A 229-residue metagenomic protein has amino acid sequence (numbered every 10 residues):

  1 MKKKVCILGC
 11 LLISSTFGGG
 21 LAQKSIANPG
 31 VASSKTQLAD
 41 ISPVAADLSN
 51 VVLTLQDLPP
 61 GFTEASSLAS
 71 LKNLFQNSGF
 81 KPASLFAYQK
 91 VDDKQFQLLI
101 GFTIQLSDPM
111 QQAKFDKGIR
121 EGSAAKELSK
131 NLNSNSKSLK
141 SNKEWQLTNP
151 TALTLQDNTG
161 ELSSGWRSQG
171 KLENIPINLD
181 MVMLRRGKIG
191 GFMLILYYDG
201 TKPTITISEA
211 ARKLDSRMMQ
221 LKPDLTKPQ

Functional and structural regions predicted by a protein language model:
M1-L8: Bacterial N-terminal signal peptides that target proteins for export
S15-K24: C-terminal segment of classical bacterial N-terminal signal peptides
K24-L98, L128-N158: N-terminal "mature-domain start" segment
Q37, D57, K143-R217, K222: A short, solvent-exposed beta-edge/loop patch
A45, S49-L55, P59, Q112-D116 (+5 more regions): Extracytoplasmic/secreted envelope proteins and their assembly/folding machinery, especially bacterial periplasmic
T63, D108, R120, A124 (+1 more regions): Sec-exported extracytoplasmic/periplasmic mature domains
L85-A124: A short acidic-to-branched-hydrophobic micro-motif
K227-Q229: Short, solvent-exposed mixed-charge patches
